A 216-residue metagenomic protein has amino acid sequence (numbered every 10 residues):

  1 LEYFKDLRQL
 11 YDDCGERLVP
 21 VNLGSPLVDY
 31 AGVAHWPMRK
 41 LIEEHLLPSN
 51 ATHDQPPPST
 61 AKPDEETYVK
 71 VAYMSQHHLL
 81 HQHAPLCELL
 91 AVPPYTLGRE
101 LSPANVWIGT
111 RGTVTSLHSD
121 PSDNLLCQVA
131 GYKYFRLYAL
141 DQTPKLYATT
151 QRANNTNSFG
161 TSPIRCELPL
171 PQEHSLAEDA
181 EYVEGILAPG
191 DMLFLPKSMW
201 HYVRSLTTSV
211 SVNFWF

Functional and structural regions predicted by a protein language model:
L1-M192, W200-F216: N-terminal accessory scaffold of Fe(II)-dependent oxygenases
